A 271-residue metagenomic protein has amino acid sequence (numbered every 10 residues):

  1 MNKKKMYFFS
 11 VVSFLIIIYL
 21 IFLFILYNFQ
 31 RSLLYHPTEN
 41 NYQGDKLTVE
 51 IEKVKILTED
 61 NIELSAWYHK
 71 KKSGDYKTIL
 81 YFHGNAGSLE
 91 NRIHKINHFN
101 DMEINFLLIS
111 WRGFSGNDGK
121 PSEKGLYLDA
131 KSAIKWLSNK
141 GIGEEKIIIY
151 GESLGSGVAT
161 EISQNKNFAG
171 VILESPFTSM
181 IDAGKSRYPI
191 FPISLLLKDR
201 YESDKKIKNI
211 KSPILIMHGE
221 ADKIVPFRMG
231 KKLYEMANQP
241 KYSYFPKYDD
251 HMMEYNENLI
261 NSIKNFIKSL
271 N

Functional and structural regions predicted by a protein language model:
V11, I16-L57: An N-terminal hydrophobic leader/cap segment in hydrolases
E59-W136, E145, E152, G157 (+1 more regions): Membrane-embedded segments
K95, S203, S212, P226-E235: Short alpha-helix in the alpha/beta-hydrolase fold that links the catalytic acid
S156-S212: Hydrolase active-site cap/lid region
N209-K211, I216-D222: Short beta-strand/loop motif that positions the catalytic acidic residue of the alpha/beta-hydrolase fold
E220-V225, H251-M253: Acidic catalytic loop of the alpha/beta-hydrolase fold
K231-M252: Catalytic histidine neighborhood in serine/cysteine hydrolases with alpha/beta-hydrolase-type architecture
E254-K268: Post-His helix in hydrolase/transferase enzymes
